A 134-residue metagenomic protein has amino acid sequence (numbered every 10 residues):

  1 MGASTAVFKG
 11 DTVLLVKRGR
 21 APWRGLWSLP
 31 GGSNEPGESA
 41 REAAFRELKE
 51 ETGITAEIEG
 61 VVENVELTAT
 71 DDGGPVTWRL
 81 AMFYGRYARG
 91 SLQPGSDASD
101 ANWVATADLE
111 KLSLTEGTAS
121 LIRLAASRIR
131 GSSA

Functional and structural regions predicted by a protein language model:
M1-V13: Conserved N-terminal beta-strand and adjoining loop/helix that marks the start of the Nudix/MutT-like hydrolase domain
G2, S28, M82, W103: Conserved beta-strand segments that form the floor/walls of ligand-binding pockets within enzyme and binding domains
V7, M82-R86, A105: Short, well-ordered beta-strand micro-motif
D11, G32, R46, E59 (+2 more regions): Structural detector for helix-capping/boundary residues
T12-E50, I54: Conserved Nudix-box catalytic region and its N-terminal flanking loop in Nudix hydrolases and closely related
R24-L26, Q93-A134: Nudix hydrolase/Nudix homology domain
A56, V65-S91, A125: Active-site-adjacent beta-strand/loop module that shapes the phosphate/pyrophosphate-binding cleft
